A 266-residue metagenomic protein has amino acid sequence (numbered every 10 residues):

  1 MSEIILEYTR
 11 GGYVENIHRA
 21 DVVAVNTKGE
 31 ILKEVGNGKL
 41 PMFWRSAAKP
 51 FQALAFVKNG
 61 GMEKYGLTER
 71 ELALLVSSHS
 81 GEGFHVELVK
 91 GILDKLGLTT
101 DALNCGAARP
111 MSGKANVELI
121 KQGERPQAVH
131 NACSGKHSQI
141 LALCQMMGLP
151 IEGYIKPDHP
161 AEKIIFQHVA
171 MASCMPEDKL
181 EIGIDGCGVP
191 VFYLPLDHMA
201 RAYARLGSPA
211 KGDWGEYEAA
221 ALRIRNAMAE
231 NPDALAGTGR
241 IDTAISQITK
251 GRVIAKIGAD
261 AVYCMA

Functional and structural regions predicted by a protein language model:
M1-K39: Beta-lactamase-like hydrolase cores
V14, W44, V129-H137, K156-A161 (+4 more regions): Short, contiguous, pocket-lining structural segments that sit at or immediately flank catalytic/ligand-binding sites
I17-V22, S138, F166, D260-Y263: Short glycine-rich loop/turn motifs
V35-F43, L75-H79, G123-N131, G183-P190: A short glycine/serine-rich beta->alpha loop
W44-M62: Active-site SXXK
T68-K179: Active-site-adjacent helix/loop patches that line small-molecule binding or acyl-intermediate pockets
P190-P209, A220-I224, V262-A266: Active-site-proximal alpha-helical segments within enzyme catalytic domains
G215-A266: Conserved SxxK-family serine transpeptidase/carboxypeptidase catalytic domain of penicillin-binding proteins
